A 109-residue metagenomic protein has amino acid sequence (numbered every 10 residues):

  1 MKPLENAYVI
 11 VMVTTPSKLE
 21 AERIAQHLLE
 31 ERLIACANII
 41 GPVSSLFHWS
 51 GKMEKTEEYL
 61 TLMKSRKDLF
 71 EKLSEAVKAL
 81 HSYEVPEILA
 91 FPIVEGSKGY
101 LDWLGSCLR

Functional and structural regions predicted by a protein language model:
M1-R109: Positively charged, small/polar-rich N-terminal and surface patches that mediate targeting and assembly and bind
